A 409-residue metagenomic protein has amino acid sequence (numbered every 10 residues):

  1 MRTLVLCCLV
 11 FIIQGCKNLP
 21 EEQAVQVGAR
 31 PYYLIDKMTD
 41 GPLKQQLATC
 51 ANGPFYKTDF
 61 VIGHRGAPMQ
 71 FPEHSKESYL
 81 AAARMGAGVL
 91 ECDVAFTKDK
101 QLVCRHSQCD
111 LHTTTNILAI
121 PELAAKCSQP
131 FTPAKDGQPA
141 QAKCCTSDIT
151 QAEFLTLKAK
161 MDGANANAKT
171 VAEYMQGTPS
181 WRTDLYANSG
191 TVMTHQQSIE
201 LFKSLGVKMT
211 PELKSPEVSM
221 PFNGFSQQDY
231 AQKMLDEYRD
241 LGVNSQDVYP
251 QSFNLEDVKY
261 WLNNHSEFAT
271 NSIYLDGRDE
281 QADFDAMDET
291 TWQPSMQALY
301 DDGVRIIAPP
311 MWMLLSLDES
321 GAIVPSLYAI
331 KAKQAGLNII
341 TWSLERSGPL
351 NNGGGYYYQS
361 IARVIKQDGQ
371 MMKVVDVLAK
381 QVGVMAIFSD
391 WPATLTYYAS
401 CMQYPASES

Functional and structural regions predicted by a protein language model:
M1-C7: Sec-dependent signal peptide recognition, specifically the positively charged N-region followed immediately by
C16-S409: Phosphate-group recognition and catalysis centered on beta-loop-alpha active-site segments
